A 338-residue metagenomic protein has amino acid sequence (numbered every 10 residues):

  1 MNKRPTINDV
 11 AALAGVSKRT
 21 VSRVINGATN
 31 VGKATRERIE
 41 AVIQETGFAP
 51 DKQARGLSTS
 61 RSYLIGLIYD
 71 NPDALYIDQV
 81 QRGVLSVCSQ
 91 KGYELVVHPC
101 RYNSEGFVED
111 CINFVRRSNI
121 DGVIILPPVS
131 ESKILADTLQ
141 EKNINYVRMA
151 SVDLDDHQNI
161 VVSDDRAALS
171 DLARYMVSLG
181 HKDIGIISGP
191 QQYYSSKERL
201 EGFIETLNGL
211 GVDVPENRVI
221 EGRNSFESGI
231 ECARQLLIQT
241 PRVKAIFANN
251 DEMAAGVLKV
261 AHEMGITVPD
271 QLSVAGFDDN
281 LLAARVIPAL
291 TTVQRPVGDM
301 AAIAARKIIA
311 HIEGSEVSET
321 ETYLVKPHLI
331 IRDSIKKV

Functional and structural regions predicted by a protein language model:
M1-N2, Y63-R174, S178: Alpha-helical recognition/docking segments in bacterial nutrient-uptake and carbohydrate-utilization systems
M1-Y63: N-terminal helix-turn-helix DNA-binding module of bacterial transcription factors
K18-R23, L57-D73, G122, D183-P190: Short beta-strand segments enriched in small/hydrophobic residues
I68, N119-P127, G185-I187, T240-N250 (+1 more regions): Periplasmic-binding protein-like
D70-Q79, V97-G106, V161-D171, I187-C232 (+4 more regions): Hinge/beta->alpha junction and helix N-cap segments in small-molecule ligand-binding domains
K182-D183, V214-R218, V268-S273: Short acidic capping loops at alpha-helix termini that bridge into adjacent secondary structure
R234-V338: Flexible loop/turn connectors
